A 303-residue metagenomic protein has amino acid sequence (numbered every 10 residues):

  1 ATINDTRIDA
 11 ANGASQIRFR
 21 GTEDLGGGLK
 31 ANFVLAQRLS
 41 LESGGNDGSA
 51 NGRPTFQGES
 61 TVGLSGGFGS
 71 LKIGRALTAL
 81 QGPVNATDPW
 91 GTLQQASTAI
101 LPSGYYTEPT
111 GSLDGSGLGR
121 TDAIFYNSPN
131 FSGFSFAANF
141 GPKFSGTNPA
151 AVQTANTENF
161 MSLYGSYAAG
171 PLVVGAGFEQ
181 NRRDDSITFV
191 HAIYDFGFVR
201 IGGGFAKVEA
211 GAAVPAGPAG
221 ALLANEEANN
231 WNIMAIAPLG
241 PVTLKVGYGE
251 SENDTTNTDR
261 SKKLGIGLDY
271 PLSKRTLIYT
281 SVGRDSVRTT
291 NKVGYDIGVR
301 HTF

Functional and structural regions predicted by a protein language model:
A1, V34-A36, G74-A76, A137-G141 (+6 more regions): Transmembrane beta-strands of outer-membrane beta-barrel proteins
A1-K143, T157, S166-G170: Outer membrane beta-barrel
Q16-R18, E59-T61, A123-F125, S162-Y164 (+4 more regions): Membrane-embedded beta-strand positions in outer-membrane beta-barrel channels/transporters
R20-D24, S65-G67, N127-N130, S166-G170 (+4 more regions): Structural signature of outer-membrane beta-barrel channels/translocons
L25, L29-A31, F68-K72, G133-F136 (+4 more regions): Repeated loop/turn-to-beta-strand initiation elements of outer-membrane beta-barrel proteins
V34, R38-E42, T78-L80, K143-S145 (+4 more regions): Structural signature of outer-membrane beta-barrel domains
Q153-G265: Detector for outer-membrane/organellar transmembrane beta-barrel domains, recognizing the amphipathic beta-strand
N291-F303: Outer-membrane beta-barrel "beta-signal"
